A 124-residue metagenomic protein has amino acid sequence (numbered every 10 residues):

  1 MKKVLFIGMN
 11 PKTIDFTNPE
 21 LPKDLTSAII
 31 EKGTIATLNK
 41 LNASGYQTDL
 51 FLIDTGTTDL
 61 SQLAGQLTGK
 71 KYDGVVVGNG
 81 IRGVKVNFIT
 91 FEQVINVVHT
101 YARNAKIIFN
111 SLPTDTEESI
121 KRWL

Functional and structural regions predicted by a protein language model:
M1-E20: N-terminal, charge-rich interaction modules
F16-N18, S61, I120: Short, well-ordered secondary-structure micro-motifs
P22-N39: Short catalytic helix/loop segments, enriched in acidic residues and glycine and frequently bearing histidine
G33, T90-L124: Ser/Thr/Gly-rich flexible loops in soluble cytosolic domains mediating phosphotransfer, phosphorylation
N42-T48: A generic structural motif
D49-T58, N110-P113: Short beta->alpha junction loops
S61-V97: Mid-chain, well-packed structural core segment of small domains
